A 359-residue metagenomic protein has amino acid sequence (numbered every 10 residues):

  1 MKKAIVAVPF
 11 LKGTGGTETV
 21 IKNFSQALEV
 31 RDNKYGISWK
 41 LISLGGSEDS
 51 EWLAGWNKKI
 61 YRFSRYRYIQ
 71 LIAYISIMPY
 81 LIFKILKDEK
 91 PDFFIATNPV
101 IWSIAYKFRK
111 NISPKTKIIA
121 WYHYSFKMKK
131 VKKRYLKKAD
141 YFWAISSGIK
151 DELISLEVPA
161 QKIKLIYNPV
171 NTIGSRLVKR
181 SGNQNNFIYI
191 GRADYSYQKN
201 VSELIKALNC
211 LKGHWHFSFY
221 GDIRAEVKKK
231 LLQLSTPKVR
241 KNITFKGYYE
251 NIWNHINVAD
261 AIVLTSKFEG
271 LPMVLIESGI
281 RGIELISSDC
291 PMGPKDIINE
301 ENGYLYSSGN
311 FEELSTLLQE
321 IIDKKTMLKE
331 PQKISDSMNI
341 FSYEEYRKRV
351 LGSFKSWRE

Functional and structural regions predicted by a protein language model:
I5-A7, G174, K179-K199, I205-N209: Conserved donor-binding/catalytic core segment of Leloir-type glycosyltransferases
A7-G15, I21-A73, D222-V227: N-terminal strand-loop element at the rim of the active site of nucleotide-sugar-dependent glycosyltransferases
G15-Q26, Y195-C210, E312: A conserved mid-protein helix/loop that constitutes part of the nucleotide-sugar donor-binding site
A96-W102, Y122: Short His-centered aromatic/hydrophobic patch
S113-P114, I118-S147: A conserved, positively charged/aromatic
Y248, K267: Aromatic "clamp/platform" in nucleotide-sugar-dependent glycosyltransferases that forms part of the donor/acceptor
E284-S288: Short hydrophobic beta-strand element within catalytic cores of glycosyltransferases and related nucleotide-activated
N299-E300, Y304-F311, Q319-T326: Conserved acidic donor-binding segment of nucleotide-sugar-dependent glycosyltransferases
